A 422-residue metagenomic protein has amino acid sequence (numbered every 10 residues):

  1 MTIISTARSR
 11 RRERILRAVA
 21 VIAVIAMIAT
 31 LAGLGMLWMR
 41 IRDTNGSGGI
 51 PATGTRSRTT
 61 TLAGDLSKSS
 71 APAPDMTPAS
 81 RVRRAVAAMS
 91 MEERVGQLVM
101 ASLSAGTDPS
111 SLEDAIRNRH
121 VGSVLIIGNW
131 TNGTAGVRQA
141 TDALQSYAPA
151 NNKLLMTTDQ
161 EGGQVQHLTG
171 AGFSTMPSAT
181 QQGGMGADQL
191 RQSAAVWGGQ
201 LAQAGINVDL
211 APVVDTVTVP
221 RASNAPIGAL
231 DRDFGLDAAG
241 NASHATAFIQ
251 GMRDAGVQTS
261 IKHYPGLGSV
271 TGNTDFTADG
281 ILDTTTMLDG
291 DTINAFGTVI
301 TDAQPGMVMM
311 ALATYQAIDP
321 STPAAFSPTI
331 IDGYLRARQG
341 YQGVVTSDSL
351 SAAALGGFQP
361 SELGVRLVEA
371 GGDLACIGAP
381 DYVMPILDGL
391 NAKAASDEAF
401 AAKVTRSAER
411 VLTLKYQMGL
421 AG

Functional and structural regions predicted by a protein language model:
T2-L155, G163-Q166: N-terminal hydrophobic targeting/anchoring segments and the immediately downstream early-domain regions of hydrolases
K68-P72, A101-G106, I126-N132, S178-G198 (+6 more regions): Second-shell loop/turn segments in exported
S90, A135-L144, G240-A399: Second-shell residues forming the walls of enzyme active-site clefts
G96-L103, G122-I126, L154-Q160, V208-P212 (+5 more regions): Hydrophobic faces of well-ordered beta-strands that scaffold small-molecule active sites in alpha/beta enzyme cores
S104-D108, N129-G133, Q160-V165, V208 (+5 more regions): Solvent-exposed loop/turn segments at secondary-structure junctions within structured extracellular/periplasmic domains
A105-R117, Q189-Q200, D291-T298, Q359-R366: Short, acidic/polar
Q145-F173, S193-V219, N241-G266: Glycine-rich, aromatic-flanked loop segments that form ligand/cofactor-binding clefts across common enzyme folds
E398-G422: Mid-to-C-terminal alpha-helical segments outside catalytic/metal-binding sites
